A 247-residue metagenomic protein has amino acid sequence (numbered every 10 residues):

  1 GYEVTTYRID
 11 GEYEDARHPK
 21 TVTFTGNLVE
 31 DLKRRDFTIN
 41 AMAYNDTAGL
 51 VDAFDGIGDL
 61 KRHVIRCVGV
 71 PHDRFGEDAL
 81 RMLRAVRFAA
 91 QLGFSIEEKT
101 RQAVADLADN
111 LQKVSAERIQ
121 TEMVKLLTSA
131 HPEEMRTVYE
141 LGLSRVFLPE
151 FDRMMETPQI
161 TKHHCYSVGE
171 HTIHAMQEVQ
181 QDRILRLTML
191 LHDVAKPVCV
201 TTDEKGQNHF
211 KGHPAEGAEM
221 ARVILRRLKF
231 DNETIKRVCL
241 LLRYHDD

Functional and structural regions predicted by a protein language model:
G1-D247: Catalytic cores of the polymerase beta-like nucleotidyltransferase superfamily and closely associated nucleotide
